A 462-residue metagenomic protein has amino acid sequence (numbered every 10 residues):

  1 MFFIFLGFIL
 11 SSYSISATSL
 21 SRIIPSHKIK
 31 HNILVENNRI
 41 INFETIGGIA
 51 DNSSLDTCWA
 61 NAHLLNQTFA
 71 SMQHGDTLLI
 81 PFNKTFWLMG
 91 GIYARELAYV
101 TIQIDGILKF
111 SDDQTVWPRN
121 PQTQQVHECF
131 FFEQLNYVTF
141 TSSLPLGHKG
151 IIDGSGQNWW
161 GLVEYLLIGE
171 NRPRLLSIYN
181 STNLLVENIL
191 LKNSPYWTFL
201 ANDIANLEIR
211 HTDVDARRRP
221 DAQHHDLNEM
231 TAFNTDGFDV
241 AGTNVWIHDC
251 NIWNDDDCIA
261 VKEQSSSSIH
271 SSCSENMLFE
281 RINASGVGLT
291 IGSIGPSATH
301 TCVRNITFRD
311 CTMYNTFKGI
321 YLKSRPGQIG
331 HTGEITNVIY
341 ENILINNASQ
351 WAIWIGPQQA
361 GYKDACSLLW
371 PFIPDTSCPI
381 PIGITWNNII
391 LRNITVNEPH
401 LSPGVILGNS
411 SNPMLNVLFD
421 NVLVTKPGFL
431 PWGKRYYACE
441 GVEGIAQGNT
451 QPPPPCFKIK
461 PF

Functional and structural regions predicted by a protein language model:
F5-F8, Y13-F462: Extracellular/periplasmic carbohydrate-active domains that bind, remodel, or depolymerize complex polysaccharides
